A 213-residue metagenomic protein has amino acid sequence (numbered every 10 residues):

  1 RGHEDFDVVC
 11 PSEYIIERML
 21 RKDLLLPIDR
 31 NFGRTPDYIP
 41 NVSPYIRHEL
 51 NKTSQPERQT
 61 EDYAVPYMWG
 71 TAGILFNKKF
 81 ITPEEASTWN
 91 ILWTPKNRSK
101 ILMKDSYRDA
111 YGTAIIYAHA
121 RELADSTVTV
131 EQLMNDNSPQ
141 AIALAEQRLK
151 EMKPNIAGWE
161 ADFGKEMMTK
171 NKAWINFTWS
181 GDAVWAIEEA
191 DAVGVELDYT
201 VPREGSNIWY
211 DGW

Functional and structural regions predicted by a protein language model:
R1, I16, W89, G164-M167 (+1 more regions): Short, hydrophobic alpha-helical packing/hinge segments within bilobed ligand-binding/sensory domains
R1-K22: Early extracytoplasmic/lumenal segment of secretory-pathway proteins
Y14-R18, T71-A72, F80-T82, Y107-Y111 (+2 more regions): Solvent-exposed loop/turn segments at secondary-structure junctions within structured extracellular/periplasmic domains
E17-W69, P83-S87: Hinge/lid segment of periplasmic solute-binding proteins
L20-P27, Q59-E61, A186-V201: Ligand-binding "clamshell"
G73-F80, I116, Y210-W213: A bilobed periplasmic-binding-protein/Venus flytrap-type ligand-binding module shared by bacterial periplasmic
F80-S87, H119-S126: Short helix-loop capping/hinge motifs at secondary-structure junctions, enriched in acidic/polar residues
K100-S106, A110-A114, E122-D198: Ligand-binding pocket segment of bilobal, Venus flytrap-like solute-binding proteins
